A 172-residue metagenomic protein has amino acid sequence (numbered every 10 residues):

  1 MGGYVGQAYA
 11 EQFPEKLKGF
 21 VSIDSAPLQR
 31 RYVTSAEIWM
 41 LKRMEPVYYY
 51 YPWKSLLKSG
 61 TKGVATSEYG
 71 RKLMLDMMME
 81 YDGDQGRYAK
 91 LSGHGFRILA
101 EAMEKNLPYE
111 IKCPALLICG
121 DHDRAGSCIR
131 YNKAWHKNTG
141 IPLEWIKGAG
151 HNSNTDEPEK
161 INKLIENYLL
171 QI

Functional and structural regions predicted by a protein language model:
M1, S25, G148: Active-site loop/turn elements of alpha/beta-hydrolase fold enzymes, especially the short glycine-/histidine-rich
G2, G6: Gly/Ala-rich beta-loop-alpha elbow adjacent to hydrolase catalytic centers
Q7-Q12, K18-Y49: Flexible "cap/lid" loop of the alpha/beta hydrolase fold
K16, I111, N138-T139: Short, structured coil segments at secondary-structure junctions
R31-A36, I129-Y131, D156-P158: Short aromatic-enriched loop/helix-cap "lid" or pocket-rim segments at secondary-structure transitions that line
R31-V33, Y50-E110: Conserved alpha/beta-hydrolase catalytic His-Asp/Glu region
A115-A149, T155: Conserved loop-alpha-helix segment in the C-terminal half of the alpha/beta-hydrolase fold that carries the catalytic
T155-N167: Post-His helix in hydrolase/transferase enzymes
